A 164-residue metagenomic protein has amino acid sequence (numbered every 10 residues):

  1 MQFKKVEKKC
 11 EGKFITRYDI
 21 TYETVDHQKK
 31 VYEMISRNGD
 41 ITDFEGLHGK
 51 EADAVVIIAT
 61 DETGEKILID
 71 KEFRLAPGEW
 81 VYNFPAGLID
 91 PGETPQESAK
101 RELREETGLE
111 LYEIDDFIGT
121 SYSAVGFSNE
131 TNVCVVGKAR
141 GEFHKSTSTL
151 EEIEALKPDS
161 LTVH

Functional and structural regions predicted by a protein language model:
M1-E11: Short amphipathic beta-strand and strand-loop transition segments with alternating hydrophobic
F14-V56, T63: Acidic, metal-coordinating catalytic segment for phosphate/diphosphate chemistry, firing primarily on the Nudix
T16, S128-T131, K157-S160: A generic structural signal for well-ordered coil/turn residues at beta-strand boundaries that shape enzyme active-site
R17-D19, I58, C134-V136, V163: Conserved hydrophobic/aromatic beta-strand scaffold that supports enzyme active sites
F44-I58, T63-R101, E152-K157: Conserved Nudix-box catalytic region and its N-terminal flanking loop in Nudix hydrolases and closely related
D53, T60-T63, F73-A76, N83 (+2 more regions): Active-site segment of metal-dependent pyrophosphate-handling enzymes, primarily the Nudix hydrolase catalytic core
F117, L150-L161: Phosphate-/nucleic-acid-contacting segments
E142-H144, D159-H164: Short, intrinsically disordered, charge-balanced linker/junction segments flanking boundaries in proteins
